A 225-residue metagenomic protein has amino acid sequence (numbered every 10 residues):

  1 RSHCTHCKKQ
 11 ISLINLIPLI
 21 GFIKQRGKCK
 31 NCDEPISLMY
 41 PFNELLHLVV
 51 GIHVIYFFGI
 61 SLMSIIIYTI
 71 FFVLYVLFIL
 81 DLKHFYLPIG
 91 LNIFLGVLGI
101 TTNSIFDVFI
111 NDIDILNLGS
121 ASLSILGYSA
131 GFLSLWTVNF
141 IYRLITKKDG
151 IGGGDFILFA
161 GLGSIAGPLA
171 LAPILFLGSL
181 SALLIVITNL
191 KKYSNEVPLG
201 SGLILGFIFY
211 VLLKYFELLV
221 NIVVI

Functional and structural regions predicted by a protein language model:
R1-I225: A membrane-topology feature that recognizes alpha-helical transmembrane segments and their immediate juxtamembrane
